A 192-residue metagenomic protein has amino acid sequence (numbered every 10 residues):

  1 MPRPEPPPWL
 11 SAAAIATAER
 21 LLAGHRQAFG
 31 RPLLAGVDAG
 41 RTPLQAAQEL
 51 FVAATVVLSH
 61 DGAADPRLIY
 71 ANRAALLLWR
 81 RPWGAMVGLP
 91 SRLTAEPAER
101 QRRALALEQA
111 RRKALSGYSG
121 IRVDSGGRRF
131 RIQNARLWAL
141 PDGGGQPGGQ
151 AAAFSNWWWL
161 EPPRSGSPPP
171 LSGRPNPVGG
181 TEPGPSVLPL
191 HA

Functional and structural regions predicted by a protein language model:
M1-A64, L107, R136-L171, V187-A192: PAS-family sensory modules
F51-R164: Sensory/regulatory domains in signal-transduction proteins
